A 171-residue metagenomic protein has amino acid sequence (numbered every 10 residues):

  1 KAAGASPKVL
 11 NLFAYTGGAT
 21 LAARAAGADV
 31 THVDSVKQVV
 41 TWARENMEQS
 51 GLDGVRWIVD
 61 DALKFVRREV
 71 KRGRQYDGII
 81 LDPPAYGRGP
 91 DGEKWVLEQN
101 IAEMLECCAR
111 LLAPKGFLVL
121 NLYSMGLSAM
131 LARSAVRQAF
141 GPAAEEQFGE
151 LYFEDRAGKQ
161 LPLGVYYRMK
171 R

Functional and structural regions predicted by a protein language model:
S6-Y15: Conserved class I S-adenosyl-L-methionine
R24-A25: Gly/Ala-rich phosphate-binding loop of Rossmann-like dinucleotide-binding domains, activating on the conserved
D29-D34: Conserved SAM-binding motif I beta-strand of class I
V36-I80: S-adenosyl-L-methionine
V39, V59, D77-C107: Mobile active-site "lid"/loop adjacent to the S-adenosyl-L-methionine
L112-A113: Helix-to-beta-strand junctions that scaffold the AdoMet/dcAdoMet cofactor pocket in Class I SAM-dependent enzymes
F117-R171: C-terminal catalytic and target-recognition region of SAM-dependent MTase-like enzymes, primarily methyltransferases
